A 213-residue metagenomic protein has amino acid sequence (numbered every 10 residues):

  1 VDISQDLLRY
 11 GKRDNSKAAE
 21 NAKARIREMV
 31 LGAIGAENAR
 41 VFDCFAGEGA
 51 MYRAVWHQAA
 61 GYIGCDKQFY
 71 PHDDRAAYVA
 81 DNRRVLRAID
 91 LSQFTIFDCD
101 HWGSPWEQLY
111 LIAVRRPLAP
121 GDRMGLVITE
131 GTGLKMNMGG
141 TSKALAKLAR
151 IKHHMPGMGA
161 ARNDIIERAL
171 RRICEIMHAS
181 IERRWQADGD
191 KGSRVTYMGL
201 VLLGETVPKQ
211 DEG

Functional and structural regions predicted by a protein language model:
V1-Q58, F69-P71, S193: S-adenosyl-L-methionine
N38, Q93-F94, R123: Local beta-strand N-terminus motif with an aromatic residue
G61-D66: Conserved SAM-binding motif I beta-strand of class I
Q68-S92, I96: S-adenosyl-L-methionine
G103-R116: A short, conserved alpha-helix within the catalytic core of class I
G121-G139: Conserved beta-strand signature within the Rossmann-like core of class I S-adenosyl-L-methionine
K143-L202: A conserved mid-domain beta-alpha-beta active-site/ligand-binding segment of alpha/beta enzyme cores
V201-G213: Flexible, glycine-/basic-rich loop-and-beta segments that form/coincide with the SAM-dependent methyltransferase
